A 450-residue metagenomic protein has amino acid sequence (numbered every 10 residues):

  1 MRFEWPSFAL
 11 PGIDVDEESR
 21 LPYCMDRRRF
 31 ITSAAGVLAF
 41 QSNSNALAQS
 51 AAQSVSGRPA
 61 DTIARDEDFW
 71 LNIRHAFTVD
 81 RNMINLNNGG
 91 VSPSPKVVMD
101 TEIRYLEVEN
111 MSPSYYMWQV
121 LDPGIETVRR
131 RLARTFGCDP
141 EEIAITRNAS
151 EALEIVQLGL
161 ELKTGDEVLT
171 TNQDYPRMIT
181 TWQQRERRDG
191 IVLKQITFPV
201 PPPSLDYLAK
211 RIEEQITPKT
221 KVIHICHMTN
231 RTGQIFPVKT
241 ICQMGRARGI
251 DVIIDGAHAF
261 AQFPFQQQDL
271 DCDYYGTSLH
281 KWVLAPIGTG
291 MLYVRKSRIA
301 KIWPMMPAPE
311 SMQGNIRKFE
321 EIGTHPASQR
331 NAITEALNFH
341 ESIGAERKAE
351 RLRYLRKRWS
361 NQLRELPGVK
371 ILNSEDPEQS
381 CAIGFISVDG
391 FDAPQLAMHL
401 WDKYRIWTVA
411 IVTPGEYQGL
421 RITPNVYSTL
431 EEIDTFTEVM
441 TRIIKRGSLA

Functional and structural regions predicted by a protein language model:
R2-A450: Pyridoxal 5′-phosphate
